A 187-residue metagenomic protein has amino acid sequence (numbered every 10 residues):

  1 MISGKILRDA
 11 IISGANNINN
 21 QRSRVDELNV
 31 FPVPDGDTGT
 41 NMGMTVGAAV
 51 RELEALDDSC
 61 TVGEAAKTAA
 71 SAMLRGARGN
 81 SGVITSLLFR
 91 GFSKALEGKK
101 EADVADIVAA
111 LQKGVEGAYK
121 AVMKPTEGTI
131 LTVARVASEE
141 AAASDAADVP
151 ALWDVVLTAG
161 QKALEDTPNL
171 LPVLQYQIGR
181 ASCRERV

Functional and structural regions predicted by a protein language model:
M1-R186: N-terminal loops that bind phosphate or other acidic moieties and the adjacent beta-alpha structural core
